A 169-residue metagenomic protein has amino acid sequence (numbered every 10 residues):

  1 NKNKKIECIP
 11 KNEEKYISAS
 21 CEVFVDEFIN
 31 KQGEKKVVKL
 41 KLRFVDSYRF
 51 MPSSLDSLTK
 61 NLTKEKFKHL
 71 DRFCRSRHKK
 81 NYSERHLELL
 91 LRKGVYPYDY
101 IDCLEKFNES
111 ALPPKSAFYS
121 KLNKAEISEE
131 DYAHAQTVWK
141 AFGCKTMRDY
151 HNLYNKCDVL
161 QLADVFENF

Functional and structural regions predicted by a protein language model:
N1-F169: Metal-dependent nucleotidyl/phosphoryl-transfer cores and adjacent nucleic-acid-binding surfaces
